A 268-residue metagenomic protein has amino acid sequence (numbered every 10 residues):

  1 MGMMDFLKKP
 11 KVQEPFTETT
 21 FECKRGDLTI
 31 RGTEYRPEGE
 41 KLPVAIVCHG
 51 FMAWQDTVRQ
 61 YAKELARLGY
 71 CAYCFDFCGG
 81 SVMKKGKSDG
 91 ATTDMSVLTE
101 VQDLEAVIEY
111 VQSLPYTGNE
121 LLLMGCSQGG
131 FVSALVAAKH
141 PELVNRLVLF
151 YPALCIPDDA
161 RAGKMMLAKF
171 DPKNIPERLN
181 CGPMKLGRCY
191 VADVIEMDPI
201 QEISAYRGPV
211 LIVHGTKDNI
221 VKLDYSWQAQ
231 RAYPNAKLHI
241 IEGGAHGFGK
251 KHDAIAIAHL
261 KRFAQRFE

Functional and structural regions predicted by a protein language model:
M3-G39: N-terminal cap/lid segment of alpha/beta-hydrolase-fold proteins
F51-K63: The serine-hydrolase catalytic nucleophile loop
T57, T93-S113: Alpha/beta-hydrolase active-site loop
A62-K87: Conserved alpha/beta-hydrolase
P115-C126: Alpha/beta-hydrolase fold nucleophile elbow
K139-L186: Hydrolase active-site cap/lid region
Y206, I212-H214, D218: Short beta-strand/loop motif that positions the catalytic acidic residue of the alpha/beta-hydrolase fold
G244-I257: Catalytic histidine-centered segment of alpha/beta-hydrolase-like enzymes
